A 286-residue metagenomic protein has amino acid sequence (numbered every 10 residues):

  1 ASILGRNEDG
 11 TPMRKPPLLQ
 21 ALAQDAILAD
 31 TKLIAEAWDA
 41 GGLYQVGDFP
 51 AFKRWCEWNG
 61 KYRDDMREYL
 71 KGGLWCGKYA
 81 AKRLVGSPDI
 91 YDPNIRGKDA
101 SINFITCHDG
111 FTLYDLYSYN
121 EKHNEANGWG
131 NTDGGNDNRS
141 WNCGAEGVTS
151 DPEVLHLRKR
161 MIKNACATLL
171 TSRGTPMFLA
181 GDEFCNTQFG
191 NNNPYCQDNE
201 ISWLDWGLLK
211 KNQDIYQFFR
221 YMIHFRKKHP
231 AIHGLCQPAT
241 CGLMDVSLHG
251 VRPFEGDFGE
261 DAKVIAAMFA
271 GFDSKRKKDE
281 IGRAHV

Functional and structural regions predicted by a protein language model:
A1-L4: Active-site groove signature of glycoside hydrolases
R6-R14: Short, flexible/disordered intra-domain loops and linkers
M13-A180, F184, N193-Q197, P230-Q237 (+2 more regions): Conserved alpha/beta catalytic core and glycan-binding cleft of carbohydrate-active enzymes
R96, D257-K263: A short catalytic or substrate-binding loop motif that flags glycine-/basic-rich loops and adjacent residues that bind
Q188-R220: Extended hydrophobic/aromatic segments used for targeting, binding, or gating
L209-S247: Catalytic cores of secreted or luminal carbohydrate-active enzymes
A284-V286: Conserved small/polar residues in nucleotide/adenosyl-binding loops
